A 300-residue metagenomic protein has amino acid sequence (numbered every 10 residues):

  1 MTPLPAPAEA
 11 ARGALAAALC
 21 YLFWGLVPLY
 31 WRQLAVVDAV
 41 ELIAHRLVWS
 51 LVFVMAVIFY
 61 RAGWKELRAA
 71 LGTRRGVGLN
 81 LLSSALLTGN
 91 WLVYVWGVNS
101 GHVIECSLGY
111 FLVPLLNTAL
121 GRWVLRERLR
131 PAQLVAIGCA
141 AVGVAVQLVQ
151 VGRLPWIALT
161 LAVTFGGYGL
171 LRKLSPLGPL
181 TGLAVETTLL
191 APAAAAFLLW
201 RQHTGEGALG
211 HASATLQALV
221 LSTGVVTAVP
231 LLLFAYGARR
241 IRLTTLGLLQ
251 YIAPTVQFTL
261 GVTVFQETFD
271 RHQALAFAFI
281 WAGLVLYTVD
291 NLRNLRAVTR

Functional and structural regions predicted by a protein language model:
M1-E41, G138, V142-L174, A196 (+2 more regions): Glycine-/small-residue-enriched transmembrane alpha-helix faces in small-molecule transporters and effluxers
T2-L4, Y251-R300: C-terminal-most transmembrane helix of multi-pass membrane proteins
R12-C20, W64-V93, W156-T160, A208-V229 (+1 more regions): Loop-to-transmembrane-helix transition segments
V36-E41, L92-G109, L232-L249, T268: Structural motif at transmembrane-helix junctions in multi-pass transporters
D38-G89, L116, T164, V185-R201: Transmembrane alpha-helices of multi-pass small-molecule transport proteins
V54, L129-L148, L159-V163, H272-N291: Hydrophobic transmembrane alpha-helices of multi-pass small-molecule transport proteins
W96, L112-A132, T255-A274: C-terminal transmembrane-helix exit sites in multi-pass transporters
L108-L112, L177-L189, A228-T263: Helix-helix packing/entry segments at the starts of transmembrane helices
